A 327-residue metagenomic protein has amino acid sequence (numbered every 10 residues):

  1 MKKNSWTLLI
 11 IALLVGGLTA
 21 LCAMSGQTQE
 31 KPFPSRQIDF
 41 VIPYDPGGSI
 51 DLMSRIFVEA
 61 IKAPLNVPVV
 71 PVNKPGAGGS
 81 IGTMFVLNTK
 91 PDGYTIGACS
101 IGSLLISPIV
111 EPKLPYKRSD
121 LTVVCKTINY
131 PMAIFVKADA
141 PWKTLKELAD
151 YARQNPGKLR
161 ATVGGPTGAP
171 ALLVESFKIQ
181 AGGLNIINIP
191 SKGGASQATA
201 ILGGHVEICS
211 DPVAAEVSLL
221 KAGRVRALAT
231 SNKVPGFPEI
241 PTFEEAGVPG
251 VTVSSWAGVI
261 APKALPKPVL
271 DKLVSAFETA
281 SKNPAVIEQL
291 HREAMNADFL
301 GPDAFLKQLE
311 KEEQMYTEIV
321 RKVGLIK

Functional and structural regions predicted by a protein language model:
M1-S35, K327: Short, low-complexity disordered leader/linker segments with a strong preference for bacterial N-terminal type II
Q27-D120, G157-K158, P166, G182-I208 (+4 more regions): N-terminal (or domain-start) structured segment
F33-Q37, Q180, K221, E244-E245 (+1 more regions): An extracytoplasmic/periplasmic, membrane-proximal ligand-sensing/linker region
D39, N73, V163, R226-S231: Structural signature of the Rossmann-like NAD(P)-dependent dehydrogenase/reductase core
I61-A63, N88-T95, I101, L105 (+3 more regions): Hinge/capping helix and adjacent helix->loop/strand transition within the periplasmic-binding protein
G102-E111, S176-Q180, E207-I240, T317: A ligand-binding cleft/hinge motif common to bilobed small-molecule-binding domains
K117-S119, A215-K282, K311-Q314: C-terminal lobe and pocket-closing loops of periplasmic/extracytoplasmic Venus-flytrap solute-binding proteins
